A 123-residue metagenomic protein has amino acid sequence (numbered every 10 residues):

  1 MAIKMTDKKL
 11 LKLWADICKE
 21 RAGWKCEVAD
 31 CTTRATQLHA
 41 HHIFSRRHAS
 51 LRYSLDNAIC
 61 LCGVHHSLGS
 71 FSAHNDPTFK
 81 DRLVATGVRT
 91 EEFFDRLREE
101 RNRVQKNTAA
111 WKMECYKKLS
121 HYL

Functional and structural regions predicted by a protein language model:
M1-L11, H121-L123: Arg/Lys-rich, low-complexity, intrinsically disordered N-terminal tails that contact nucleic acids
A2-M5, I59, R98: ATP-dependent helicase/translocase motor core
K9-H39, C62-V64: Short cysteine-rich loop/turn motifs with clustered Cys
C31-T36, A58-A85: Short Cys/His-centered divalent metal-binding micro-motifs
F44-N57: Short linker/helix segments within small regulatory modules
R46-A49, V64, E99: General structural signal for alpha-helix termini and helix-helix connectors
V88: Glycine-rich, acidic and aromatic/proline-enriched surface loops and short helix-turn segments that act as binding
E91-L123: Short flanking/linker segments adjacent to small metal-binding domains or redox-active Cys/His motifs
